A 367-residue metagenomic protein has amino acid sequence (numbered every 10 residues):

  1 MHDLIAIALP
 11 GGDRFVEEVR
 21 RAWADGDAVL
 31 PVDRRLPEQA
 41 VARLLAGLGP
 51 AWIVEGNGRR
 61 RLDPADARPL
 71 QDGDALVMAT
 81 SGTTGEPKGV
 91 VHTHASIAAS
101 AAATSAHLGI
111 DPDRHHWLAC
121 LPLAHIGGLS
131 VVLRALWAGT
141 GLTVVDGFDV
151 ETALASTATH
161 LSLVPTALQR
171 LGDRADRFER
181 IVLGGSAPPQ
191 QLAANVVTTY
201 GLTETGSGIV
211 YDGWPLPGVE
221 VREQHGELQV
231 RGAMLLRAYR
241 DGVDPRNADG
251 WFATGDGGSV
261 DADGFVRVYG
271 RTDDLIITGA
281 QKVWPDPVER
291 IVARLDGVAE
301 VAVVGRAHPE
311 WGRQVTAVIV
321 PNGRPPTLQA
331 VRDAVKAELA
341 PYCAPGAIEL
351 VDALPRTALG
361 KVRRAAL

Functional and structural regions predicted by a protein language model:
M1-L36, A119-P122: Conserved AMP-binding/adenylate-forming
P10, D63-A79, E86, G109-H116: Conserved pre-ATP/AMP-binding loop-to-beta segment of ANL
Q39, E55-D74, S100-A101: Flexible, low-complexity linker/hinge segments
A46-G56, M78, K88-R170, R180: AMP-binding/adenylate-forming
D74-G89, S186, G201-E204: Conserved adenylation A10 loop of the ANL superfamily
T159-L163, A167-P215, E220-R222: Gly/Ser/Thr-rich phosphate-binding loop
P215, Q224-G250, R271, V283: Conserved ATP/PPi-binding loop(s) of AMP-dependent carboxylate-activating enzymes
G232, G257-C343, A353, G360-V362: AMP-binding/adenylate-forming catalytic core of the ANL superfamily
